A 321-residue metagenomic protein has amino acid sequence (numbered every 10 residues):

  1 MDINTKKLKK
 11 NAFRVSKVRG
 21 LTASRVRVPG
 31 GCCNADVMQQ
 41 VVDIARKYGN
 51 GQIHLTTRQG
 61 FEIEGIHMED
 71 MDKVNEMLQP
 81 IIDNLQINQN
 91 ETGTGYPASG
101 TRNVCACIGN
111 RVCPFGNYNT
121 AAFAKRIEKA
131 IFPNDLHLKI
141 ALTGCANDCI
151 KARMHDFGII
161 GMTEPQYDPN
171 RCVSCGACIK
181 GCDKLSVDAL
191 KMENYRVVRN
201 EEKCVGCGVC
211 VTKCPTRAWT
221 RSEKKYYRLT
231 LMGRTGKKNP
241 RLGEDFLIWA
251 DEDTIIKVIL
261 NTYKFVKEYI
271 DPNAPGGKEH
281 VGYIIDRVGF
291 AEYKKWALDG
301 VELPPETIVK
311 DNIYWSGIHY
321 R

Functional and structural regions predicted by a protein language model:
M1-Q40: N-terminal basic/disordered segments at the start of proteins
R14-K17, F157-G161, Y227-G236: Short beta-strand elements
S24-A177, E202-V205, H319-R321: Small-residue-enriched alpha-helical segments and adjacent helix-cap loops that form tight helix-helix packing
N50-T57, N88-T94, H137-K139, M192-E193 (+2 more regions): Flexible, glycine/charged-enriched surface loops at secondary-structure junctions
E69-K73, M77, V288-V301: Terminal amphipathic helices with adjacent charged low-complexity linkers/tails
A177-V197, V209-Y226: Iron-sulfur cluster-binding cysteine motifs and their immediate structural context in ferredoxin-like electron-transfer
K225, T235-P275: A hydrophobic, small-residue-rich beta->alpha segment in the mid-to-C-terminal subdomain of diverse proteins
E292-R321: C-terminal, charged low-complexity interaction regions
